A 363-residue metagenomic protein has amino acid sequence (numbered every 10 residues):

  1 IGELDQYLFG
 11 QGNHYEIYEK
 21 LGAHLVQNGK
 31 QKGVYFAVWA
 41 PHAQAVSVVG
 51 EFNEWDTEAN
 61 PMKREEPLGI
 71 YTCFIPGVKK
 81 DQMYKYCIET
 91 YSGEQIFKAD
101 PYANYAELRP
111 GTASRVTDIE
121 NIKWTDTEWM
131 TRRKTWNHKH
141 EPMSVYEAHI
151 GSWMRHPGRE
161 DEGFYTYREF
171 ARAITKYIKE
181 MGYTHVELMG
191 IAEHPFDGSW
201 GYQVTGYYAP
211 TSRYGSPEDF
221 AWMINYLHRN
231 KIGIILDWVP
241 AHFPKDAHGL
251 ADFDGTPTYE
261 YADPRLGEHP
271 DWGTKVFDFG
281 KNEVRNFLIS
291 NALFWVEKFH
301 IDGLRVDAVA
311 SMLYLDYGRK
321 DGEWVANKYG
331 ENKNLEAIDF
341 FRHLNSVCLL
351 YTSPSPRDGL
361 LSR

Functional and structural regions predicted by a protein language model:
I1-Q31, Y35, E65-E147, S152-E160 (+1 more regions): The feature marks proteins involved in alpha-glucan
W39-A45: Short proline/glycine-enriched turn/loop motifs at strand-loop junctions of beta-rich domains
S47-V49: Beta-strand signatures of extracellular beta-sandwich domains
E51-W55, Y91: Change "in extracellular beta-sheet-rich domains … of secreted and cell-surface proteins" to "in beta-sheet-rich domains
E58-E65: Short, surface-exposed loop motifs enriched in S/T, G, D/E and P with embedded aromatic residues
E128-M143, H149-K333: Substrate-binding/active-site clefts of carbohydrate-active enzymes
I338-L344: Alpha-helix-loop-beta-strand connector modules within alpha/beta enzyme cores
Y351-D358: Conserved small/polar residues in nucleotide/adenosyl-binding loops
